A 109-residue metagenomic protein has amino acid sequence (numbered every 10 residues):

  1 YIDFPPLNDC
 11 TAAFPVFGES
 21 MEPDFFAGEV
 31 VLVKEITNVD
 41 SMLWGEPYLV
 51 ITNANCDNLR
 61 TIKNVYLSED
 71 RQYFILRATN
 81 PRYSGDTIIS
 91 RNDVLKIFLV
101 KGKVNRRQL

Functional and structural regions predicted by a protein language model:
Y1: Anionic N-terminal interaction surfaces
F4-L109: Acidic/glycine-rich C-terminal interaction modules and beta/coil loop segments that lie outside canonical DNA-binding
